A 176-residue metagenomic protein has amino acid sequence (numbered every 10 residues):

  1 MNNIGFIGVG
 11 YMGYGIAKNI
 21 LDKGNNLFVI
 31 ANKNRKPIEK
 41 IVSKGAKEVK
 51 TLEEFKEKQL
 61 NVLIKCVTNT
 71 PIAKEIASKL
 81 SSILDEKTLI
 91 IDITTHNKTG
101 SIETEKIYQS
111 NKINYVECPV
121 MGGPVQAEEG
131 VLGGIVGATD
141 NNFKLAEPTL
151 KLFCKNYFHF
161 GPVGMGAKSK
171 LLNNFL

Functional and structural regions predicted by a protein language model:
M1-E57, V62-K65, P124: NAD(P)+-binding Rossmann beta1-loop-alpha1 motif at the extreme N-terminus of oxidoreductases
I4, I76, H96-F175: Rossmann-fold dinucleotide-binding core
G15, K36, K58, P71 (+3 more regions): Residues that form or flank phosphate/diphosphate-binding pockets in enzymes that use nucleotide phosphates
N19, K23, K44, C66 (+4 more regions): Change "in soluble alpha/beta enzymes" to "in soluble alpha/beta proteins
N26, K47-E48, L89, N114 (+1 more regions): Conserved beta-strand segments of alpha/beta enzyme cores
L52-Y115: Rossmann-fold NAD(P) dinucleotide-binding segment
